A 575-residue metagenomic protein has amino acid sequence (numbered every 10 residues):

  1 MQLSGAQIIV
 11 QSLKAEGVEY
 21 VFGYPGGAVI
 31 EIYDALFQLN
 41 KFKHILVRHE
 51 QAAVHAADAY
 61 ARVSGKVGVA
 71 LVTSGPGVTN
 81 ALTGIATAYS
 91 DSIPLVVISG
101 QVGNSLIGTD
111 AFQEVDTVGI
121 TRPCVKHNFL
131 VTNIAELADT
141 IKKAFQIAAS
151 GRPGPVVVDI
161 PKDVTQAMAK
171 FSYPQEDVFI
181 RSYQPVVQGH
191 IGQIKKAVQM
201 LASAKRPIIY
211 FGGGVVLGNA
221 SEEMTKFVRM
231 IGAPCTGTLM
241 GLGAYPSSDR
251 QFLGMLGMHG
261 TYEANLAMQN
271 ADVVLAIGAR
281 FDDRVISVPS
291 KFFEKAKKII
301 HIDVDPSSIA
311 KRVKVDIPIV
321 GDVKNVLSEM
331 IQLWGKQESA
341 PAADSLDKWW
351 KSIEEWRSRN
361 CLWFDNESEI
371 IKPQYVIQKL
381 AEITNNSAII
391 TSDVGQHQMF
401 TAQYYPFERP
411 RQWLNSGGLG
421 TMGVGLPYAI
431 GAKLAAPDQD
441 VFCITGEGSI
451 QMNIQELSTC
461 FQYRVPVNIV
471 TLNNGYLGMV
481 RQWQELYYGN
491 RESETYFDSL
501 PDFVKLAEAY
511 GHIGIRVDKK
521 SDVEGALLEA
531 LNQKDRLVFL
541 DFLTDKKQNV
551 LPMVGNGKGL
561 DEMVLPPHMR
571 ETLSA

Functional and structural regions predicted by a protein language model:
M1-P341, K379, I383-N386, P466-T471 (+2 more regions): N-terminal alpha/beta PP-like core and its mobile active-site loop of ThDP/TPP-dependent enzymes
Q2, E50, T109-D110, Q184-K196 (+6 more regions): A general structural motif
I9-V10, K14-E19, I32-L36, K351-P427 (+1 more regions): Active-site diphosphate/adenylate-binding microenvironment
Y24-G26, I45-H55, A70-G77, T132-N133 (+7 more regions): Active-site nucleophile and cofactor-binding loops and adjacent substrate-binding regions of central metabolic enzymes
Q113, Q462-G555: Thiamine diphosphate
A135, A296, I300-V394, K520 (+2 more regions): Phosphate/pyrophosphate-binding active-site segments
D282-R284, M399, K547-N549: Short glycine-rich, flexible loops that bind phosphorylated cofactors or substrates
V424, Y428-N468, L472: Catalytic phosphate/nucleotide-handling subdomain of diverse soluble enzymes
